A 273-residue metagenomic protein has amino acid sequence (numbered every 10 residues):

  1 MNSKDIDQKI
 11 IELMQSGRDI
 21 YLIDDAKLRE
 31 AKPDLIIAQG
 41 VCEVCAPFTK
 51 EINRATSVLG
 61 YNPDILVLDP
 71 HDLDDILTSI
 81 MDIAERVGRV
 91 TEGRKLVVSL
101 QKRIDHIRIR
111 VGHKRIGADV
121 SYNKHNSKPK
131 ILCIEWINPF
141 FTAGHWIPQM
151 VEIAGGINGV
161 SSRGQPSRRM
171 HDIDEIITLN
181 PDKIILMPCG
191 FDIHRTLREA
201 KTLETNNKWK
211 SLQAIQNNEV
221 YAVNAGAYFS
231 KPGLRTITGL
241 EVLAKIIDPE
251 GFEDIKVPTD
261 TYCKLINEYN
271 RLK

Functional and structural regions predicted by a protein language model:
M1-K273: N-terminal ligand-binding lobe of clamshell/alpha-beta domains
